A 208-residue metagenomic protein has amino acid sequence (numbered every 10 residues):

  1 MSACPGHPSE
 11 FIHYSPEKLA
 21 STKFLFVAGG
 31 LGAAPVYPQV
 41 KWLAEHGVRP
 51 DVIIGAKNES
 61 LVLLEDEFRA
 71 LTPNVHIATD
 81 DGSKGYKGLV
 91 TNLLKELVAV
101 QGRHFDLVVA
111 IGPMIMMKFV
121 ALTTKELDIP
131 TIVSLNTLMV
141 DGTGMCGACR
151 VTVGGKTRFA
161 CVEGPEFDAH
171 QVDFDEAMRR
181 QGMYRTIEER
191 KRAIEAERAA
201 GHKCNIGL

Functional and structural regions predicted by a protein language model:
M1-V140: FNR/FR-type flavoprotein reductase catalytic core
A33-Y37, M114-I115, N136-E166, A199-L208: Local cysteine-cluster metal-coordination motifs and their immediate loop/turn environment, predominantly Fe-S cluster
D66, T91-N92, G144-A148, D173 (+1 more regions): Short amphipathic alpha-helical patches
L71, V151-T152, F174, E189: Short alpha-helix boundary/capping motifs
T79-G85, D106-A110, T157-F167, Y184-R185: Short, basic, helix/turn surface patches
F159-E163, F167-L208: Short Fe-S-cluster ligation motifs
